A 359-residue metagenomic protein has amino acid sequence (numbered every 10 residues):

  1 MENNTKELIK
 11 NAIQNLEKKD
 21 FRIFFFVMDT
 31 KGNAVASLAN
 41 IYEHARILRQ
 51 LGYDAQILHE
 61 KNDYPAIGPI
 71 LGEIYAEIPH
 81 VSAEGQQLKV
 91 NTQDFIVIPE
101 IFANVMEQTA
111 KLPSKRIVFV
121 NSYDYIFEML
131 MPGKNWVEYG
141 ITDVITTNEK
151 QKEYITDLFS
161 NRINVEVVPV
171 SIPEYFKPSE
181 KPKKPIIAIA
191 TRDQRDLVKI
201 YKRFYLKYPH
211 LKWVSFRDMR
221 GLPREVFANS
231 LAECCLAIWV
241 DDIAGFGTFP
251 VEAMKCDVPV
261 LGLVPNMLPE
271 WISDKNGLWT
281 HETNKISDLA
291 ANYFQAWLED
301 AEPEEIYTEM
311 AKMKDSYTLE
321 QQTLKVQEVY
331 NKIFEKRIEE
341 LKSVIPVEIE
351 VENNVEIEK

Functional and structural regions predicted by a protein language model:
K6, K10, Q56, N62-I141: Extended catalytic core of nucleotide-activated donor transferases of GT-like folds
S37-N40, E153-F227: Conserved catalytic-core segment of nucleotide-activated headgroup transferases in glycan assembly
V105-E107, E128-L130, I141-I163, V198-I200: A short, active-site helix/loop in glycosyltransferases that binds the activated sugar's phosphate group
A228, V251-K255, P269-E270: Short alpha-helical segment that forms part of, or immediately flanks, the ligand-binding pocket in carbohydrate-active
D242: Aromatic "clamp/platform" in nucleotide-sugar-dependent glycosyltransferases that forms part of the donor/acceptor
P259-G262: Short hydrophobic beta-strand element within catalytic cores of glycosyltransferases and related nucleotide-activated
E270-Q295, A301-E305, E320: Change "using UDP/GDP/dTDP sugars" to "using nucleotide sugars
L298-E352: A charged, aromatic-enriched C-terminal amphipathic alpha-helix characteristic of glycosyltransferases across folds
